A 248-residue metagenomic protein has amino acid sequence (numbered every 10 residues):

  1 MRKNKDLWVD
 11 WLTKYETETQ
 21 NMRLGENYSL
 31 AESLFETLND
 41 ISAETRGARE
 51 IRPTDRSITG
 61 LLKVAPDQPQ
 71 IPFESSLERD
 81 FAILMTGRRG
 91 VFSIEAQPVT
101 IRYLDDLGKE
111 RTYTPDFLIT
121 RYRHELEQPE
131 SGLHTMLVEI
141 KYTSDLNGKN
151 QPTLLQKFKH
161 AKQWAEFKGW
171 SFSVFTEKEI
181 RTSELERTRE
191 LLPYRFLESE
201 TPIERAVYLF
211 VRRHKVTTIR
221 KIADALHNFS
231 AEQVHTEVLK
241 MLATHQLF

Functional and structural regions predicted by a protein language model:
M1-F248: Electrostatic, structured charged patches in enzyme active sites and in nucleic-acid/phosphate-binding
